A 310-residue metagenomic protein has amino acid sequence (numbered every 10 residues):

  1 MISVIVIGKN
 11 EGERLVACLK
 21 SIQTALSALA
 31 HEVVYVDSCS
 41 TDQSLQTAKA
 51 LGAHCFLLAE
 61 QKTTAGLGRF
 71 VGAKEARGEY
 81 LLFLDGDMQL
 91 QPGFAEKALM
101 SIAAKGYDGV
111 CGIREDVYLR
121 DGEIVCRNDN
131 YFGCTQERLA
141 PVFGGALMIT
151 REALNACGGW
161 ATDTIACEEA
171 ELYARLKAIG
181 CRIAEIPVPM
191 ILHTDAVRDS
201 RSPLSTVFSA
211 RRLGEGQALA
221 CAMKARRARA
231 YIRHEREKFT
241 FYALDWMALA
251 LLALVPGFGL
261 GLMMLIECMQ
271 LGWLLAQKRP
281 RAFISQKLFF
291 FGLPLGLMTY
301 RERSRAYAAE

Functional and structural regions predicted by a protein language model:
E11-A25: Short, well-formed alpha-helical segments that are part of the catalytic scaffolds of diverse glycosyltransferases
S21, D37-L45, M88: A conserved acidic beta->alpha catalytic loop
A59-A76: Glycine-rich, basic loop-to-helix element that forms the pyrophosphate-binding segment of sugar-nucleotide handling
L81: Short aromatic/hydrophobic "clamp" motif used to bind/position activated sugar donors
G93-I124: Conserved donor NDP-sugar-binding/catalytic core segment of glycosyltransferases
D116-Y118, F132-I149, I165, T206: A recurrent flexible, glycine/aromatic-enriched loop bordering the glycosyltransferase active site that acts as
A166-A174: Acidic donor-binding loop at a coil-to-helix junction in glycosyltransferase catalytic cores that engages
L192-E310: Active-site-adjacent helix/loop segment of glycosyltransferases that harbors family-specific signature motifs
